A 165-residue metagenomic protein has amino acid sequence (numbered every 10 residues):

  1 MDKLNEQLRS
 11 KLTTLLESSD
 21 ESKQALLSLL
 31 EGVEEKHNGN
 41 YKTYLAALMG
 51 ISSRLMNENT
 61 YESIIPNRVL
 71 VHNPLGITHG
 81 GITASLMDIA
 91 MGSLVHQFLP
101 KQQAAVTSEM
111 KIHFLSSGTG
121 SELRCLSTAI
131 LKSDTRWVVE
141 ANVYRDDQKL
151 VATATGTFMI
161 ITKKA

Functional and structural regions predicted by a protein language model:
M1-R124, I130-A165: Terminal targeting signals and extreme-terminal segments of soluble enzymes
